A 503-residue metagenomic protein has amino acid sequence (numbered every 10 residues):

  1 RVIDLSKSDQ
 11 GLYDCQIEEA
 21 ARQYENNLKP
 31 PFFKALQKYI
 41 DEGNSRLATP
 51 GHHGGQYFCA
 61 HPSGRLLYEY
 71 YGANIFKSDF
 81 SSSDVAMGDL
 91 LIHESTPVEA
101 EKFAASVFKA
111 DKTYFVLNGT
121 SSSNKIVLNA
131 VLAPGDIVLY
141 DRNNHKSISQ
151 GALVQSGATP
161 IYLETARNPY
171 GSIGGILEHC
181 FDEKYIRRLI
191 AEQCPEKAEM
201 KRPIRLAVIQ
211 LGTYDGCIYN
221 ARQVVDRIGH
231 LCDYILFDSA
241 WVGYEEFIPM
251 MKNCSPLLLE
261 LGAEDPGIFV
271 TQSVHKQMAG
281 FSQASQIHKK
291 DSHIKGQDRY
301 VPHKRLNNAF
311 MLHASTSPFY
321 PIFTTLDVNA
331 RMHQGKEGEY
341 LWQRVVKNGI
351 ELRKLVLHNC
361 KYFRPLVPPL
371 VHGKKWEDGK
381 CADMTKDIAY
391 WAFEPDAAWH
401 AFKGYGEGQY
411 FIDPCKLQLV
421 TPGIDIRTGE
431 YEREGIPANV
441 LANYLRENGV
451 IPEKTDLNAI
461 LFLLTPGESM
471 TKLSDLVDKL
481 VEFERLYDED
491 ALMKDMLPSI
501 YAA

Functional and structural regions predicted by a protein language model:
R1-A86, E94, S106, K336-A503: Non-catalytic terminal extensions of PLP-dependent enzymes
R1-P30, H93-T113, L117-S121, I126 (+4 more regions): N-terminal start-of-domain structural block
P62-Q155, I161: Long, structured ligand/cofactor-binding scaffold of large enzymes
I92, D141, G216, R433-E434: Residues that cap or flank secondary-structure elements
Y114, A207-Q210, I460-T465: Short glycine-rich or small-residue beta-strand-to-loop segments that form or flank ligand, phosphate, metal/Fe-S
V116, C217, Q409: Residue-level marker of regulatory loop/turn positions in helix-turn-helix DNA-binding domains and in histidine
T120-A133, I137-C360: Conserved PLP-enzyme active-site core in the AAT-like
